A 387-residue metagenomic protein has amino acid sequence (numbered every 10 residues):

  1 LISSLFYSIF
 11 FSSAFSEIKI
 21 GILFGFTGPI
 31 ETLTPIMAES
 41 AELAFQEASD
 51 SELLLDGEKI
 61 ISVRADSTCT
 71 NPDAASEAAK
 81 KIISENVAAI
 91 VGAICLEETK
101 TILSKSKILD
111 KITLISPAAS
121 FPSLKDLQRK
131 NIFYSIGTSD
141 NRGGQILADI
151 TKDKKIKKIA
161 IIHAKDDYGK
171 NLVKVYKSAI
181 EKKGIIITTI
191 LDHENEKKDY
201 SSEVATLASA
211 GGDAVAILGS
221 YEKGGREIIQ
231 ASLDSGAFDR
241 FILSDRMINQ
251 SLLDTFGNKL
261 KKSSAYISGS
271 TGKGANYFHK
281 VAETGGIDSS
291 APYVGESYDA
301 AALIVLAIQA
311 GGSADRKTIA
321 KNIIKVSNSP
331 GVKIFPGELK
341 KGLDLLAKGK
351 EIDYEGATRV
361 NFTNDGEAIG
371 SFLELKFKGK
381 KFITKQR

Functional and structural regions predicted by a protein language model:
L1-F10: Bacterial N-terminal signal peptides
F6, F15-R387: Extracytosolic ligand-binding ectodomains
